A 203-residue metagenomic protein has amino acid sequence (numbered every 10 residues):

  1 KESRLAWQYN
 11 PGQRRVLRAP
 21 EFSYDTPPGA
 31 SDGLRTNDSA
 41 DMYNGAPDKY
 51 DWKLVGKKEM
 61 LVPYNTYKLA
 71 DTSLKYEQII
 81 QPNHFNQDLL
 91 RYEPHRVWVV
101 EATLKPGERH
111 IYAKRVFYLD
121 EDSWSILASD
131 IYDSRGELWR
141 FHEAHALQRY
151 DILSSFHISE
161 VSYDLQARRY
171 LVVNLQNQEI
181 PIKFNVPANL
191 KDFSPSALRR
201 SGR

Functional and structural regions predicted by a protein language model:
K1-P47, N83-N86, L90-A188: Gly/Pro-enriched, hydrophobic low-complexity segments that function as extracytoplasmic propeptides/linkers
Y50-N86: Active-site environment of non-heme Fe oxygenases that use a 2-His-1-carboxylate facial triad
F184-R203: Gram-negative outer-membrane assembly/targeting C-terminal domains
